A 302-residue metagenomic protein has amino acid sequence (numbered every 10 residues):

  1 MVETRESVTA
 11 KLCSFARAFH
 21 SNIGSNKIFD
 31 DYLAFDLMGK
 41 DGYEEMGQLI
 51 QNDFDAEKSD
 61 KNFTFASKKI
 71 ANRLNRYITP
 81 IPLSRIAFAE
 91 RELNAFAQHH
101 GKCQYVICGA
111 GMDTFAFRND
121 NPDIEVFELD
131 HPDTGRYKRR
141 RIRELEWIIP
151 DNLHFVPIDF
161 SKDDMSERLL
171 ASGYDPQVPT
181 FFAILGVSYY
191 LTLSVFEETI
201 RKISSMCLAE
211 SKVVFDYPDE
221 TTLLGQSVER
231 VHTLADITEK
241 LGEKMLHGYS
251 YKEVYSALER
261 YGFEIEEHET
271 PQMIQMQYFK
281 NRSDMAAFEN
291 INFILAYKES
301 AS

Functional and structural regions predicted by a protein language model:
M1-V106, M112-V156: Rossmann-like AdoMet
R143-P176: S-adenosyl-L-methionine
L153-F155, D164-E167, Y190-L208: A short, conserved alpha-helix within the catalytic core of class I
Y174-V195: A short SAM/SAH-binding and catalytic strip from SAM-dependent methyltransferases
L191, I237-Y251: Acceptor-substrate binding/catalytic loop of class I
S205-T222: Conserved beta-strand signature within the Rossmann-like core of class I S-adenosyl-L-methionine
M245-E269: Short alpha-helix
I274-S302: Core SAM-dependent methyltransferase catalytic element
